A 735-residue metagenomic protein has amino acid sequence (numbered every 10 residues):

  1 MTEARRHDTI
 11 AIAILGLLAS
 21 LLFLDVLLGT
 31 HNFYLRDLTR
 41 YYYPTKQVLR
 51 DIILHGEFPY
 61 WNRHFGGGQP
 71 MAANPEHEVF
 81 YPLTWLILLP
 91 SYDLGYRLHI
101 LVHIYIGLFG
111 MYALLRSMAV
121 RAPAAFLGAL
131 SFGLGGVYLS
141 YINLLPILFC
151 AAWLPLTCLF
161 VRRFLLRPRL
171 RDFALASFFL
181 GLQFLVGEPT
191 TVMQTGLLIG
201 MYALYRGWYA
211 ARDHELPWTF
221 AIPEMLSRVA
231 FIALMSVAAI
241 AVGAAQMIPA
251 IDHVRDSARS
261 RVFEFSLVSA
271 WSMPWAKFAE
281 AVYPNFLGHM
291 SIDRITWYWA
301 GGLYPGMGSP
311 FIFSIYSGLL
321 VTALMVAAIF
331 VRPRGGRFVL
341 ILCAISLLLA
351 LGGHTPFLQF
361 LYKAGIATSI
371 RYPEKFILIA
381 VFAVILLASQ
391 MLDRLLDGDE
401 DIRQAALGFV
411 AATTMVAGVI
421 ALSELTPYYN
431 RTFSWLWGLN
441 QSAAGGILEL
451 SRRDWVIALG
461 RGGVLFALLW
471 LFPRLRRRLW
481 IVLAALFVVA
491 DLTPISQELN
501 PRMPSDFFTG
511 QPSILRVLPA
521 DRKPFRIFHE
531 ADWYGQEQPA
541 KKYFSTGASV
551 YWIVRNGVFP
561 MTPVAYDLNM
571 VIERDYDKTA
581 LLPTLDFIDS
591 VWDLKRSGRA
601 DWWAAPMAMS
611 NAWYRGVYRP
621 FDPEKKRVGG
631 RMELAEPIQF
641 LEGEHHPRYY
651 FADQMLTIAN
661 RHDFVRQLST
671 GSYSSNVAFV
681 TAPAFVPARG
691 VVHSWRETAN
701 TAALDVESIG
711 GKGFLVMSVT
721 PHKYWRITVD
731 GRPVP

Functional and structural regions predicted by a protein language model:
T2-W725: Conserved luminal/periplasmic juxtamembrane motif of membrane-embedded glycan-processing enzymes
P721-P735: Extended, hydrophilic extramembrane loops/domains of integral membrane proteins
